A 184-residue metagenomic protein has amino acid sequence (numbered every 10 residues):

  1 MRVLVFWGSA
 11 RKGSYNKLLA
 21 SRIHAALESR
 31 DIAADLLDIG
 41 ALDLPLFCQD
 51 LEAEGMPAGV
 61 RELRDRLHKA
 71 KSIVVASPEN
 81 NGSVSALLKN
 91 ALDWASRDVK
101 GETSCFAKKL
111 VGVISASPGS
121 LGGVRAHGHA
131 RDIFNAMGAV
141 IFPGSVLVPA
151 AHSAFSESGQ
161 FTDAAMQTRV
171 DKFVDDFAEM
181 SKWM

Functional and structural regions predicted by a protein language model:
M1-I32: N-terminal beta1-alpha1 ligand-phosphate binding loop
R2-S9, V111-S115, G159: Short beta-strand segments enriched in small/hydrophobic residues
L4, K17, V140-M184: Glycine-rich phosphate/pyrophosphate-binding loop and the adjoining helix
N16, A20, V60, L88 (+3 more regions): A general structural signal for well-ordered alpha-helical segments in protein cores
S29-D35, A139-V140: A generic structural motif
D35, G112-I114, F142, V146: Hydrophobic/aromatic beta-strand patches that form the interior of the parallel beta-sheet core in alpha/beta enzyme
I39-P57, A154-S158: N-terminal beta-loop-helix "entrance" segment that forms/cooperates in small-molecule cofactor or anionic ligand
G55-M137: Helix-loop-strand module that forms the ligand-binding subsite of alpha/beta enzymes
